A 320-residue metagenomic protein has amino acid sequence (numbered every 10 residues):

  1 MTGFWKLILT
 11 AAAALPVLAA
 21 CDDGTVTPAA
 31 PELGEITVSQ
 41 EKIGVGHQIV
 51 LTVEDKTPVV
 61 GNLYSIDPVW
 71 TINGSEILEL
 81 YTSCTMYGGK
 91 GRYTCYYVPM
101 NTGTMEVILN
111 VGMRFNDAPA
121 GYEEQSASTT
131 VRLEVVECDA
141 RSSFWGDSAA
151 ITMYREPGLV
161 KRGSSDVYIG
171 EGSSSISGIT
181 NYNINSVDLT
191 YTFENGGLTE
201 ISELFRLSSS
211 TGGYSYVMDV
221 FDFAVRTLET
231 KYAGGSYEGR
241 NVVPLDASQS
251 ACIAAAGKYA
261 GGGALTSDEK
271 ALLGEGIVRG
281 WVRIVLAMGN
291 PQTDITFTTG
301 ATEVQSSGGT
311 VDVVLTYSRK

Functional and structural regions predicted by a protein language model:
V17-A20: C-terminal motif of bacterial Sec signal peptides marking the signal peptidase cleavage site
G24-G46, R132-A260, S306-K320: Short helix/turn-capping signatures at newly exposed starts of structured segments
G46-K56: A short beta-strand segment in extracellular, disulfide-stabilized domains
N62-E76: Change to "...patches in solvent-exposed regions of secreted, membrane-anchored, or virion-exposed structural
G74-C95: Surface-exposed, flexible coil segments in extracellular/virion-facing regions
Y87, Y97-N101, F115: Residue-level recognition of secondary-structure-to-loop junctions
G103-L109: Exposed beta-strand face motif in extracellular beta-rich ectodomains
A120-V135: C-terminal edge beta-strand
